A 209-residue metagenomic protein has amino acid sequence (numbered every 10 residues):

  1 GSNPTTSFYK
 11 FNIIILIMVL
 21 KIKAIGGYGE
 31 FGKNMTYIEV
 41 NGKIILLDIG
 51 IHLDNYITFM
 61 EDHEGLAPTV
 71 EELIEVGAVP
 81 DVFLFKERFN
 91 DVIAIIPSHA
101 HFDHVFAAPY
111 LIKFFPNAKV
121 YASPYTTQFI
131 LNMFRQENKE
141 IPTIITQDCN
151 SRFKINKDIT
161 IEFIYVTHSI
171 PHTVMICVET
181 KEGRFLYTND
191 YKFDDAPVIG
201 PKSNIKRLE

Functional and structural regions predicted by a protein language model:
G1-T5: Short, positively charged low-complexity motifs
F8-F11: Aromatic (phenylalanine/tyrosine) cluster motif
I13-I17: Short hydrophobic transmembrane-like helices used for membrane targeting/insertion
V19-A94, H101-E209: His/Asp/Glu-rich metal-coordinating catalytic cores of metallo-dependent phosphodiesterases/hydrolases acting on
